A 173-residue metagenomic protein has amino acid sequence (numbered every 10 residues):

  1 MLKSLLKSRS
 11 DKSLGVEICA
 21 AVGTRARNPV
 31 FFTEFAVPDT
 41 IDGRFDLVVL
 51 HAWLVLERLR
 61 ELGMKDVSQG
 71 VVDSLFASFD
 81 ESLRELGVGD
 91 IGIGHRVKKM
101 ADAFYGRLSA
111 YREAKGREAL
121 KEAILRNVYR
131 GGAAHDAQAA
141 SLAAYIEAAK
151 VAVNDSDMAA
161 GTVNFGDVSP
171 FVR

Functional and structural regions predicted by a protein language model:
M1-R173: Surface/interface-facing alpha-helical segments and adjacent flexible terminal/loop regions used for partner/assembly
